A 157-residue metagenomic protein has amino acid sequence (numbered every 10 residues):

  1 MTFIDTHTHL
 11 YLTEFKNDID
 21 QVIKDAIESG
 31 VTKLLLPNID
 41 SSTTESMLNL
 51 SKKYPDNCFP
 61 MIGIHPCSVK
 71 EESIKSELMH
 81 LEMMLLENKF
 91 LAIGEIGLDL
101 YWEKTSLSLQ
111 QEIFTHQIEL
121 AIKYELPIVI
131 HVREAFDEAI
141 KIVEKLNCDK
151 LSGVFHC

Functional and structural regions predicted by a protein language model:
M1-C157: Mid-domain alpha/beta scaffold segments of enzyme catalytic cores
